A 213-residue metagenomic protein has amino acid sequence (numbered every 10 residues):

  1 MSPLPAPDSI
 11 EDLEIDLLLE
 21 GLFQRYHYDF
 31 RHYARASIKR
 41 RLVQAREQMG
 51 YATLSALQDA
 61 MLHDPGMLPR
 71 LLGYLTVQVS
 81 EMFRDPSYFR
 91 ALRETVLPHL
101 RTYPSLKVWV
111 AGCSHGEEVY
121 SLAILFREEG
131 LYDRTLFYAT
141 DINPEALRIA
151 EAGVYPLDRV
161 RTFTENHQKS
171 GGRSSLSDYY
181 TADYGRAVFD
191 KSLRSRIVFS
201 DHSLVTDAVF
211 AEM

Functional and structural regions predicted by a protein language model:
S2-W109: Conserved AdoMet
H27, S105, Y132-R134, R194-R196: A generic structural signal for alpha->beta connector loops
F30-Y33, T53-L57, R134, R159-T162 (+1 more regions): Short, surface-exposed acidic
L92, C113, A150: Conserved RecA-like P-loop NTPase ATPase core
E94, P98, I124-E128, A152: Short, well-ordered alpha-helices that flank and scaffold nucleotide-derived cofactor binding pockets
Y103-E118, T135-Y138: Conserved class I S-adenosyl-L-methionine
H115-Y132: Conserved SAM-binding loop of SAM-dependent methyltransferases across substrates and taxa, primarily the Class I
T135-M213: Extended basic-aromatic, gly/pro-enriched interface segments that bind polyanionic ligands
